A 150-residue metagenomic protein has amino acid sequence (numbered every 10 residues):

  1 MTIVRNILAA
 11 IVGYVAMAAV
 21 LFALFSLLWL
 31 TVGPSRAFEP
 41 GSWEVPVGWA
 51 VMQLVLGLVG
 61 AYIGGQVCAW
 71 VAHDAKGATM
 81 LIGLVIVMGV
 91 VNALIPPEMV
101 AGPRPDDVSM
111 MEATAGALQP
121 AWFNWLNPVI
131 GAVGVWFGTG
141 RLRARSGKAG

Functional and structural regions predicted by a protein language model:
M1-G150: Juxtamembrane/disordered regions of integral membrane proteins
